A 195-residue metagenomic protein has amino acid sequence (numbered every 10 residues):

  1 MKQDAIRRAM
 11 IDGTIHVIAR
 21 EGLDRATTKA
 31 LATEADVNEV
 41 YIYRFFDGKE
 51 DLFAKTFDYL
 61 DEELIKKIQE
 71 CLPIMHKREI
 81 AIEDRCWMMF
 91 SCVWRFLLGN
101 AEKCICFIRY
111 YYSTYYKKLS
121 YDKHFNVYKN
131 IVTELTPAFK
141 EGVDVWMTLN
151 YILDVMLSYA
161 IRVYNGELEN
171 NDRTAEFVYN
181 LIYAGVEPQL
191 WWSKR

Functional and structural regions predicted by a protein language model:
I6-I15, L31, T56-L60, L64-I68: Generic hydrophobic, amphipathic alpha-helix propensity
A9, G13-R20, K67-I74, Y151 (+1 more regions): Solvent-exposed, amphipathic alpha-helical segments
A9, V17-D51, K55: Helix-turn-helix
K55, E70-G99, I152: Hydrophobic alpha-helical connector segments
E62-Q69, M88, T114-N150: Amphipathic alpha-helical packing segments from all-alpha helical-bundle domains
E70-H76, F107-Y115: Short linear capping/connector segments at secondary-structure termini
S91-L98, R109-Y112, L181-I182: Helix-loop "lid/cap" segments that line or gate small-molecule binding pockets
I105-R109, L135-I182, Q189-R195: Hydrophobic/aromatic-rich alpha-helical bundle segments in the mid-to-C-terminal region
